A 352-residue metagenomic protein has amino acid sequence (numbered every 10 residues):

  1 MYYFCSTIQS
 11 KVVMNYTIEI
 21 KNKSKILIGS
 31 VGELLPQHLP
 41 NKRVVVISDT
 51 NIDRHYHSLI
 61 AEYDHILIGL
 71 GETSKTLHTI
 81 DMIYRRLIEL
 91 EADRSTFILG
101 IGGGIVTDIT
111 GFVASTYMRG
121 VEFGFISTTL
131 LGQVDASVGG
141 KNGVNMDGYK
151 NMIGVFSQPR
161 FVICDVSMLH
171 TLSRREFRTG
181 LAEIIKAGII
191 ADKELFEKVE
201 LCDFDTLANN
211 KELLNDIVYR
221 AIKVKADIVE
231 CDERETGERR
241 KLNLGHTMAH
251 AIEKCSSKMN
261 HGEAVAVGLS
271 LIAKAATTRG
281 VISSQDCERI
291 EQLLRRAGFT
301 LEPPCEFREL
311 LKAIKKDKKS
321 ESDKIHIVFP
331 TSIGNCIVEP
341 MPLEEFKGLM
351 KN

Functional and structural regions predicted by a protein language model:
Y3, V13-F97: ATP/NTP phosphate-donor binding region
G29, V46, S127, D165 (+3 more regions): Residue-level signal for inorganic ion chemistry
L39, E91-D93, T116-Y117, N145-M146 (+4 more regions): Solvent-exposed alpha-helices and their adjacent loops that cap or buttress functional pockets in soluble metabolic
L70-G71, I101-G103, L244-G245: Glycine-rich beta-strand-to-loop/alpha-helix junction loops that act as flexible
I105-F112, Q133, A251: Short glycine/serine/threonine-rich phosphate/pyrophosphate-binding segments that cradle anionic phosphate groups
F112, T116-D205: A glycine/threonine-rich phosphate-anchoring loop and its flanking beta-alpha core in nucleotide/phosphate-binding
A182-I184, I282-N352: C-terminal charged capping/lid subdomain of soluble metabolic enzymes
K198, C202-R308: Active-site segments that bind and position negatively charged phosphate/pyrophosphate groups
